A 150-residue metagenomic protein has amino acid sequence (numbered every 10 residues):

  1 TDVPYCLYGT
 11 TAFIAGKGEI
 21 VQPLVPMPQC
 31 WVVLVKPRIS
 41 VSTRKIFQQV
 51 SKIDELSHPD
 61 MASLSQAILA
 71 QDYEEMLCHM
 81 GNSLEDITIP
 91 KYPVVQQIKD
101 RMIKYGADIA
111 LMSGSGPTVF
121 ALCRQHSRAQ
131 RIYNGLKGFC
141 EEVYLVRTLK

Functional and structural regions predicted by a protein language model:
T1-G18: Gly/Ser-rich oxyanion-binding loop with an adjacent helix/lid that shapes the negatively charged ligand pocket
F13-I109, R124-E141, L145-K150: Conserved, helical-rich catalytic subdomain that frames metal- and/or nucleotide-binding sites in enzyme alpha/beta
F120-L122: Short hydrophobic/aromatic beta-strand micro-patches that form the beta-sheet surface supporting nucleotide- or nucleic
